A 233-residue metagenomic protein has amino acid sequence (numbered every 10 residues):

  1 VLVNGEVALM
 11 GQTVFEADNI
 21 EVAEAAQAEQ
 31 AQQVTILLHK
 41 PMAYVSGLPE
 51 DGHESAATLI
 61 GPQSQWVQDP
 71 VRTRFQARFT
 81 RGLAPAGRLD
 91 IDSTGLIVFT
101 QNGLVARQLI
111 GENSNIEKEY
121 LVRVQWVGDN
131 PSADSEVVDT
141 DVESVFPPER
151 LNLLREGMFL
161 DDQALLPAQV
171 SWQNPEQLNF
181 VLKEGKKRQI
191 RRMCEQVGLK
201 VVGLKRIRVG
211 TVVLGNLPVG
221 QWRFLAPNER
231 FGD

Functional and structural regions predicted by a protein language model:
L2-D233: Basic, flexible Lys/Arg- and Gly-enriched helix-loop patches that mediate nucleic-acid binding at interfaces with rRNA
